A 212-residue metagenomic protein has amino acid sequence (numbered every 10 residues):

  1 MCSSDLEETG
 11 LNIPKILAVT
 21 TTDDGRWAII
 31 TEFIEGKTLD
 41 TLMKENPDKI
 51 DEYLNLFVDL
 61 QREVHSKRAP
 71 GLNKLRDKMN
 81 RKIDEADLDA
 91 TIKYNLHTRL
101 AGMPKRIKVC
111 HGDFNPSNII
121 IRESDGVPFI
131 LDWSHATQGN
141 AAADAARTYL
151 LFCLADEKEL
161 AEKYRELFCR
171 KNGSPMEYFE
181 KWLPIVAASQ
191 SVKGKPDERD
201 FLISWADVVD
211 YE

Functional and structural regions predicted by a protein language model:
M1-S3: Short, small-residue-biased leader/transition segments that mark boundaries at the very start of proteins
K15-W27: Short beta-strand micro-motifs within the conserved protein kinase catalytic domain, predominantly in the N-lobe
D24-T38: Conserved short submotifs of the Hanks-type protein kinase catalytic core that shape the nucleotide-binding pocket
L39-P47: AlphaC helix of the protein kinase catalytic domain
P47-R76: Internal "kinase-insert"/substrate-recognition segments embedded within catalytic cores of ATP-dependent enzymes
H65-G112, I120-D125, F129, S204: An alpha-helical support segment within catalytic cores of ATP-dependent transferases
D132-A136: Activation of the activation-loop gatekeeper triad in protein kinase-fold domains
Q138, A146-E212: Helix-rich C-terminal or lid/interface subdomains of diverse kinases
